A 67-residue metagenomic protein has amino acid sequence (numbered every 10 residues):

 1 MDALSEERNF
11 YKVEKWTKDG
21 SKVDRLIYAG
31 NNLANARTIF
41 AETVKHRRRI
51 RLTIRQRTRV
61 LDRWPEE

Functional and structural regions predicted by a protein language model:
M1-D24: Short aromatic-glycine-(Arg/Gly/Cys) micro-motifs in beta-strand/loop hairpins
D2-S5, L26-N31, T38: Short linear motifs at secondary-structure transitions and domain/linker junctions
N9, L26, T38, I50 (+1 more regions): Positively charged, low-complexity intrinsically disordered regions
K18-D19, A34, Q56-R57: Short, ordered coil/turn segments that flank beta-strands lining enzyme active or ligand-binding pockets
S21-L26, V60-R63: Surface-exposed loop/edge segments in extracytoplasmic proteins
G30-I50: A short, charged, amphipathic alpha-helix used as a generic interaction element across diverse proteins
K45-E67: Short, mixed-charge low-complexity intrinsically disordered segments
